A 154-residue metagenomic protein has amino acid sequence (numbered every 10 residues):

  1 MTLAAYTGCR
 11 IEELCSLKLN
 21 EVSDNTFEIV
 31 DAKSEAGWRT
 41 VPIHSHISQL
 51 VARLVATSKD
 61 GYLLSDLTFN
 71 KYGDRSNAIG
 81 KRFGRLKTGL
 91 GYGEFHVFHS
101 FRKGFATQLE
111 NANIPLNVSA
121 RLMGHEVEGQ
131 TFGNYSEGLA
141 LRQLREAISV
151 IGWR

Functional and structural regions predicted by a protein language model:
M1-E12, T107-N111: Short pre-functional
L3, R75, F98-H99: Residue-level marker of regulatory loop/turn positions in helix-turn-helix DNA-binding domains and in histidine
T7-R53: Conserved tyrosine-mediated DNA breakage-rejoining catalytic core shared by Y-recombinases
E13-L14, H96, A106, N113-G124: Active-site-proximal segment of tyrosine recombinases
E21-D24, I114-N134: Short, polar N-cap/turn motifs at the start of nucleic acid-interacting alpha helices
D31-A36, N70, M123-W153: Catalytic-site neighborhood detector that most strongly recognizes the C-terminal catalytic loop/helix of tyrosine
H44-G93: Active-site/catalytic core of tyrosine-dependent DNA strand-transfer enzymes
F101, F105: Active-site His/Glu-centered metal-binding helix of metallohydrolases
